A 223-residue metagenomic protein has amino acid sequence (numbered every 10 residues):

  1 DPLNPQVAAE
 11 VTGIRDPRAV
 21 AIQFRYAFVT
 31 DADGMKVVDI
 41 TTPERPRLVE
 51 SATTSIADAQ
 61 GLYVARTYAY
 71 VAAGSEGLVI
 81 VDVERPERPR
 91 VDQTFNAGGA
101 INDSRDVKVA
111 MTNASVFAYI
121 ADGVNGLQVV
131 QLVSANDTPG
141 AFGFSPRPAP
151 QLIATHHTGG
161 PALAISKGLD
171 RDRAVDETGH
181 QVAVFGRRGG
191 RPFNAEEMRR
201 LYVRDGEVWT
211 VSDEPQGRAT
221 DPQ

Functional and structural regions predicted by a protein language model:
D1-Q223: Feature marking well-ordered beta-strand scaffolds used for ligand recognition
